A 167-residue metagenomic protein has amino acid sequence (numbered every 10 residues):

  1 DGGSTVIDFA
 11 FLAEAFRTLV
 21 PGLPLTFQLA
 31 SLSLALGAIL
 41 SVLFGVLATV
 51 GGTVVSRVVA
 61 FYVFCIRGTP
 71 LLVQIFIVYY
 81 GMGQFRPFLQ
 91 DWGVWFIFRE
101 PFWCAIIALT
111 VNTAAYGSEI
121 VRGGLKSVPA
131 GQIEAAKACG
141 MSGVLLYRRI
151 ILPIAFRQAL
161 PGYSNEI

Functional and structural regions predicted by a protein language model:
D1-E166: Transmembrane alpha-helices and adjacent helix-loop boundaries
